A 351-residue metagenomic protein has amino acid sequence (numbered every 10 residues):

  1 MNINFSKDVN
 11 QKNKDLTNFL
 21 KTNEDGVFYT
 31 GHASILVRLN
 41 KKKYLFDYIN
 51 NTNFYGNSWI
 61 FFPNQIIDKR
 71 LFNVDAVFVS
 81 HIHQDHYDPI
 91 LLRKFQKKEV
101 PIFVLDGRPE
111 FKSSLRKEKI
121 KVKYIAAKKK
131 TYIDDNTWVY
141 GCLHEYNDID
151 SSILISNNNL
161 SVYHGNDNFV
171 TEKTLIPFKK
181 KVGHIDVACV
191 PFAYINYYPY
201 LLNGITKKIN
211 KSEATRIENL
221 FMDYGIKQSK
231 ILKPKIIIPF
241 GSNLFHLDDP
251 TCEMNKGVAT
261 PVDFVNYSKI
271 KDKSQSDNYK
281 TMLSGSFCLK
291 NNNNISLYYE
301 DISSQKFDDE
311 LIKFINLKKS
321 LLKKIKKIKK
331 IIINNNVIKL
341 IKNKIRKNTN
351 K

Functional and structural regions predicted by a protein language model:
M1-L45, N50-N53: Zn-dependent metallo-beta-lactamase
N2-N23, V104-L160, N266: Metallo-beta-lactamase
L39-I82, P89-K94, V170-H184: Pre-active-site segment of Zn-dependent metallo-hydrolases
L45-D47, N73-Y87, F103-D106, Y163-N168 (+5 more regions): Active-site neighborhood of phospho(di)ester-bond hydrolases with catalytic His/Asp-centered motifs
Q65-K130: Active-site HxH/HxHxD metal-binding segment of metal-dependent hydrolases
L71, Y140, I149-D150, S156-N219 (+1 more regions): Mobile, glycine- and charge-enriched loop segments and immediately flanking short secondary-structure elements within
V104, L175-D272: Cap/insert and terminal regions of metallo-dependent hydrolase folds
I236, N255-K351: C-terminal regulatory/interaction regions
